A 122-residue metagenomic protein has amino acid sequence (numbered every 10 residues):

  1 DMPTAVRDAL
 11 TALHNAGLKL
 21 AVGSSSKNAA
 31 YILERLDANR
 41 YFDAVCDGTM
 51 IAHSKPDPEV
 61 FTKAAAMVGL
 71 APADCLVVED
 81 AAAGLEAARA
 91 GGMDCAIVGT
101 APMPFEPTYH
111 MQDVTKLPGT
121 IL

Functional and structural regions predicted by a protein language model:
R7, T11-H14, L18, K27-L122: Asp-based, Mg2+/Mn2+-dependent phosphohydrolase catalytic module
S24: Conserved phosphate-coupling serine/threonine residues in phosphotransfer and NTP-handling enzymes
